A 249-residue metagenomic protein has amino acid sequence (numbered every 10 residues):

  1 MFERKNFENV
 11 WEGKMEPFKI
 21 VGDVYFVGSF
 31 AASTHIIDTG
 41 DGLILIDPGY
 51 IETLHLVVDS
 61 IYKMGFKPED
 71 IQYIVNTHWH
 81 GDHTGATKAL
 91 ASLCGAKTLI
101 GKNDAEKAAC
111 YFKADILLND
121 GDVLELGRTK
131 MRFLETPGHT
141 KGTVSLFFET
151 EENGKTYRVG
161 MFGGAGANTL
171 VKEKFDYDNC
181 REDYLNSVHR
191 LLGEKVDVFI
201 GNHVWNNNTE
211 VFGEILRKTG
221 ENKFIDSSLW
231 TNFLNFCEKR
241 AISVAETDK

Functional and structural regions predicted by a protein language model:
M1-K14, C237-T247: N-terminal pre-domain segments of enzymes
V10-M64, P68, S145-G166: Conserved beta-strand hairpin/beta-sheet module of binuclear metal-dependent hydrolase folds, prominently
M15-E16, Y25-V27, K113-I116, E135-H139: Short Gly/Pro-enriched turn/cap motifs at secondary-structure boundaries
G22-F26, I74-T77, F175-C180: Short, flexible loop segments at the rims of nucleotide/cofactor-binding pockets, characterized by
D23, I37, D47, H78 (+5 more regions): Divalent metal-coordination and catalytic microenvironments
F26, I44-I46, Y73-N76, K97-G101 (+4 more regions): Structural recognition of the beta-strand scaffold that forms the well-ordered cores of secreted hydrolase catalytic
L43, Y50-E52, V123-E125, K130-S228 (+2 more regions): Metallo-beta-lactamase
Y50-H55, I61-V123, F224-D226, W230-F233: Active-site HxH/HxHxD metal-binding segment of metal-dependent hydrolases
